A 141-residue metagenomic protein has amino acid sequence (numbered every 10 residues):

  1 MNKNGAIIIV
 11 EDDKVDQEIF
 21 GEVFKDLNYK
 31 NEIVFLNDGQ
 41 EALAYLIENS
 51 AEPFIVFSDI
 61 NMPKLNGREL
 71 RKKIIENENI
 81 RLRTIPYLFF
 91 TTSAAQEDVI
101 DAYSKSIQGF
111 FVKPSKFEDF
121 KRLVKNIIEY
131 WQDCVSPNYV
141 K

Functional and structural regions predicted by a protein language model:
N4-F24, V56: Conserved acidic segment of CheY-like receiver
G21, F35-I55: Acidic, metal-coordinating helix/loop segments flanking the phosphotransfer/catalytic sites of two-component signaling
M62: Receiver (REC) domain active-site loop signature in two-component systems and cognate sites in sensor histidine kinases
A102-Q108: As written
S115-K125: C-terminal output helix
V124-K141: CheY-like receiver
